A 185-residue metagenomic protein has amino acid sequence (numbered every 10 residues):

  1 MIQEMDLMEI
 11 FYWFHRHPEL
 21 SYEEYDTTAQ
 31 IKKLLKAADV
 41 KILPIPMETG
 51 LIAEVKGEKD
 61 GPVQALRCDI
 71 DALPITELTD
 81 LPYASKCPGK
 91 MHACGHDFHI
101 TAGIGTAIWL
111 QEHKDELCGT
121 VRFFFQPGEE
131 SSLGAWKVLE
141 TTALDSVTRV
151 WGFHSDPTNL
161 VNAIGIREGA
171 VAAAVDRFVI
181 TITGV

Functional and structural regions predicted by a protein language model:
M1-H92, T101-I104, I108-L117: Acidic/His- and Gly-rich active-site-bordering loop/insert found across diverse amide/peptide-bond hydrolases
L51-I52, L73, L81-M91, F98 (+1 more regions): Histidine/acidic-residue-rich, glycine-tolerant segments that coordinate divalent metal ions
